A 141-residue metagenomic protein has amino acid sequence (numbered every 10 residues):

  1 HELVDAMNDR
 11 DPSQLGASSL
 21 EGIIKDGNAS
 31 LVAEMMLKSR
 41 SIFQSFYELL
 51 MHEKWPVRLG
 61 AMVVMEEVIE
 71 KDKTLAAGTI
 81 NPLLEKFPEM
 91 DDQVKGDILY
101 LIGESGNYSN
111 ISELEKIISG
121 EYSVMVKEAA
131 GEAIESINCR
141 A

Functional and structural regions predicted by a protein language model:
E2-Q14, L37-M51, K73-P88, N107-S119 (+1 more regions): Amphipathic alpha-helical scaffolding segments comprising HEAT/armadillo-like alpha-solenoid repeats
A17-K38, L59-K73, E85, Q93-N107 (+2 more regions): Structural detector for internal amphipathic alpha-helices that build alpha-solenoid repeat scaffolds
F43-I69: Short, structured interface segments that constitute the first stable element of a domain
E53-W55, M90-D91, Y122-S123: Short inter-helical turns and helix N-cap capping residues of alpha-solenoid HEAT/ARM repeat scaffolds
